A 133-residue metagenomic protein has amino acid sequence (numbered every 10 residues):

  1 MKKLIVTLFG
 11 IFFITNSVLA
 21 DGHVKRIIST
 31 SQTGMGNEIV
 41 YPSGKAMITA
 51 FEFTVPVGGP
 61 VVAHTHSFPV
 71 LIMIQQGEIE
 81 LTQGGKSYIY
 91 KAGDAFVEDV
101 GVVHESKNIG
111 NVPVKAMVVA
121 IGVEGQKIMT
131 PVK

Functional and structural regions predicted by a protein language model:
L4-V6, N16-M47, V97, T130-K133: A short, N-terminal "cap"/entry segment at the start of jelly-roll beta-barrel domains of the cupin/DSBH fold
S43-M47, G58-L71: A short beta-loop-beta micro-motif enriched in histidine and acidic residues
A50-E52: Short proline/glycine- and basic residue-enriched helix-capping loop/turn segments at helix->loop/beta transitions
V55, G84-G101: Short acidic-glycine-tyrosine-enriched beta hairpin
P60-V62, E80, F96, V100-K107: Histidine-centered metal-chelating micro-motifs
F68-G84: Glycine- and acidic-residue-biased ligand/ion/polar-headgroup-sensing regions
G101-Q126: Ligand-binding loop in jelly-roll beta-barrel domains
